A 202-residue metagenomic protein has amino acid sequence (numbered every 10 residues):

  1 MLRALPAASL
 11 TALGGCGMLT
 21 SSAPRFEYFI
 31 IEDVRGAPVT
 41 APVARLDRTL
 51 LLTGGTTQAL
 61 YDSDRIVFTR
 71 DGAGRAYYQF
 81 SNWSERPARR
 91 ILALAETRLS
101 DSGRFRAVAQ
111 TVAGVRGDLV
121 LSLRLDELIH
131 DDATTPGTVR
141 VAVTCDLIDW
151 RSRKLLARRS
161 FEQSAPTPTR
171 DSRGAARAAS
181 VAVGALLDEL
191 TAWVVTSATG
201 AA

Functional and structural regions predicted by a protein language model:
L2-M18: N-terminal export signals
G17-P87, S197-A202: A structural "domain/chain start" motif
T20-I30, V34-V39, S102-S152: Surface-exposed short loop/turn segments
T49-G54, V67, V120-L125, R140-D146 (+1 more regions): Soluble periplasmic/extracytoplasmic beta-strand elements of cell-envelope proteins
G55-T57, D71-A73, D126-L128, T144-W150 (+1 more regions): Solvent-exposed coil/turn segments that connect beta secondary-structure elements in extracytoplasmic/periplasmic
A73-N82, R151-E189: Short secondary-structure boundary motifs at beta->alpha junctions and helix caps
A88, L92, E96, S180-V183 (+2 more regions): Extracytoplasmic/secreted envelope proteins and their assembly/folding machinery, especially bacterial periplasmic
E96, S100-R104, T191-V195, T199: Sec-exported extracytoplasmic/periplasmic mature domains
